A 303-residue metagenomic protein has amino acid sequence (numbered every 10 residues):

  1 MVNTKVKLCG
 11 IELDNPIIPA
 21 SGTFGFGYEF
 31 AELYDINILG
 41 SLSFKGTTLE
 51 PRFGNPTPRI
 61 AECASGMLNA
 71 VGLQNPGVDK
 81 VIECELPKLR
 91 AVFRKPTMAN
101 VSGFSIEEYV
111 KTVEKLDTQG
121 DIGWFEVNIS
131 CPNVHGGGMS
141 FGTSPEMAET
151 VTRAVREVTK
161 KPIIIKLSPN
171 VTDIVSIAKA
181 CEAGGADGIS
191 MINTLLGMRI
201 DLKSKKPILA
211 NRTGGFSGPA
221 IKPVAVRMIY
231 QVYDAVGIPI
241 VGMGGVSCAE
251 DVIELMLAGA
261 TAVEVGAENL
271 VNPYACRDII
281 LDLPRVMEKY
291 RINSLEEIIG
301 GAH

Functional and structural regions predicted by a protein language model:
M1-T97, S102-F104: N-terminal capping/small domains of soluble enzymes
V6-K7, I11, I82-F93, D117 (+5 more regions): Surface-exposed amphipathic alpha-helices with a cationic face
L39-G40, K45, K95, I122-F125 (+3 more regions): Short acidic/polar active-site loop segments enriched in Thr and Asp
T48-F53, P132-V134, L196-R199, L270-N272: Short gly/pro/ser/thr-enriched loop/turn and capping motifs at secondary-structure boundaries
N55-A64, I200-G214, M256, E268-N293: C-terminal helical cap(s) of enzyme catalytic domains, especially alpha/beta-barrels
I106-V241, E250-V265: Alpha/beta enzyme core
V246: Short donor-sugar binding/catalytic loops of nucleotide-sugar-dependent glycosyltransferases, especially enzymes
E296-H303: A short, charged, Gly/Pro-tolerant segment at domain boundaries
